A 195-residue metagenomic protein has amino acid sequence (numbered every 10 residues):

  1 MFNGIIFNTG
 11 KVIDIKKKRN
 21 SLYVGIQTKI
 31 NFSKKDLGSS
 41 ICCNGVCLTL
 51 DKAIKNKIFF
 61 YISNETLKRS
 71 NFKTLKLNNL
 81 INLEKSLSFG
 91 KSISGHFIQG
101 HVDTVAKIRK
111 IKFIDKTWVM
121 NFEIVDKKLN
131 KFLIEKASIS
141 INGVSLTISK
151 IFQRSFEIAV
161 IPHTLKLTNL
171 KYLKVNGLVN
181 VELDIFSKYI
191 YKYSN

Functional and structural regions predicted by a protein language model:
M1-N195: Conserved loop->alpha-helix
